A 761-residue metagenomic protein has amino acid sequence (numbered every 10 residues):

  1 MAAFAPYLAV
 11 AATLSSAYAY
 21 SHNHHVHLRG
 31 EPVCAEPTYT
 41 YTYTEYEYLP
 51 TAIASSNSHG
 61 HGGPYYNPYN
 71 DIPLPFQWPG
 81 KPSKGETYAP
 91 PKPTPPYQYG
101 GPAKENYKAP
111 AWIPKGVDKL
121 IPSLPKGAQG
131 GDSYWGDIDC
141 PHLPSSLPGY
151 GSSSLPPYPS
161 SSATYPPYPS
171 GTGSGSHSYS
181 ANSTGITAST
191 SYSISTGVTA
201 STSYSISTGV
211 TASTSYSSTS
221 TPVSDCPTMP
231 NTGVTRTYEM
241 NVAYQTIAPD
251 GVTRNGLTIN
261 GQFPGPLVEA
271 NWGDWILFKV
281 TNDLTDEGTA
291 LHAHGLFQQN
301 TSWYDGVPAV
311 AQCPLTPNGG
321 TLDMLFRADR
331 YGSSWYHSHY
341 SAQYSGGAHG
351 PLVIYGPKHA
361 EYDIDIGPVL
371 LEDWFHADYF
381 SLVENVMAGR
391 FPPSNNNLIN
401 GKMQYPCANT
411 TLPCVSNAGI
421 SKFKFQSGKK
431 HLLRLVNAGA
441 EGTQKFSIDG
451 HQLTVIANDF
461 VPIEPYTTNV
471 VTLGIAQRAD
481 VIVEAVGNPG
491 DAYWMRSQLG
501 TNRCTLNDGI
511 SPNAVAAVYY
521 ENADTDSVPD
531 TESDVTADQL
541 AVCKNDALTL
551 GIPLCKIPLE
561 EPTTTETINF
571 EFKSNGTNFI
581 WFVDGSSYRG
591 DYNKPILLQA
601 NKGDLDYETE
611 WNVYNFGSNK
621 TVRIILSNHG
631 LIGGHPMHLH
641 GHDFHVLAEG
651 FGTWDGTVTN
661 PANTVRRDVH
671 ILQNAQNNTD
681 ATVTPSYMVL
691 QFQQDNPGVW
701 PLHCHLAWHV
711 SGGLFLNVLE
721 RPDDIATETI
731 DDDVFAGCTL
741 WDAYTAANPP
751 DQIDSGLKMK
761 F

Functional and structural regions predicted by a protein language model:
M1-H24: Fungal secretory targeting signals
Y20-H22, Y43, D118, G127-D132 (+8 more regions): A long-range scaffold signal marking pre-active-site subdomains of enzyme folds
Y20-T237, D538-K544, L550-P558, D731-F761: Fungal extracellular Ser/Thr-rich, low-complexity intrinsically disordered regions
P222-M229, A348-F380, E464-T621, S627-L631 (+2 more regions): Extended terminal and domain-junction accessory segments
T237-A360, G442-V471, Y493-D508, G576-Q693 (+2 more regions): Histidine- and aromatic-enriched segments that form or immediately flank copper-ligand environments
G367-K430, V436-G439, A547, K573: Acidic-aromatic/histidine active-site loop/patch
Y405-S421, C504, N678-T682, D742-L757: Surface-exposed intrinsically disordered loops and tails
P406, P413-A418, K422-R434, A438-N488: A compositional/structural signature marking long, glycine- and acidic/polar-rich segments with frequent tryptophans
